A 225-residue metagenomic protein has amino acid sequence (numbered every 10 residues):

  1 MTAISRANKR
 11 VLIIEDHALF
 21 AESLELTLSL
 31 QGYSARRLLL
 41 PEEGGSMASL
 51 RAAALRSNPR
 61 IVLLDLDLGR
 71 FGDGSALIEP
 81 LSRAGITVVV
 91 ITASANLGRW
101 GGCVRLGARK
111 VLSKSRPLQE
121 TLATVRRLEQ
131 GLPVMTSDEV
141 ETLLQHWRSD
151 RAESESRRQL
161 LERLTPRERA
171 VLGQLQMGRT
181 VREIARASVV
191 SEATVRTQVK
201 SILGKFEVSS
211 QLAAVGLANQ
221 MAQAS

Functional and structural regions predicted by a protein language model:
M1-L12, Q223-S225: Non-catalytic signal-transmission and effector/linker regions of two-component phosphorelay proteins
E15-H17: Conserved acidic carboxylate
S46-M47, V62-E79: Conserved phosphotransfer microenvironments
W100-G102, K110-E162: Short, flexible helix-to-coil linker/hinge segments that flank and couple to helix-turn-helix
T124, R167, Q198-S201: Residues within the DNA-recognition helix of helix-turn-helix
A152-T194: Helix-turn-helix DNA-binding segment
K200-S225: Basic, Lys/Arg-enriched C-terminal extension of HTH/homeodomain DNA-binding domains
